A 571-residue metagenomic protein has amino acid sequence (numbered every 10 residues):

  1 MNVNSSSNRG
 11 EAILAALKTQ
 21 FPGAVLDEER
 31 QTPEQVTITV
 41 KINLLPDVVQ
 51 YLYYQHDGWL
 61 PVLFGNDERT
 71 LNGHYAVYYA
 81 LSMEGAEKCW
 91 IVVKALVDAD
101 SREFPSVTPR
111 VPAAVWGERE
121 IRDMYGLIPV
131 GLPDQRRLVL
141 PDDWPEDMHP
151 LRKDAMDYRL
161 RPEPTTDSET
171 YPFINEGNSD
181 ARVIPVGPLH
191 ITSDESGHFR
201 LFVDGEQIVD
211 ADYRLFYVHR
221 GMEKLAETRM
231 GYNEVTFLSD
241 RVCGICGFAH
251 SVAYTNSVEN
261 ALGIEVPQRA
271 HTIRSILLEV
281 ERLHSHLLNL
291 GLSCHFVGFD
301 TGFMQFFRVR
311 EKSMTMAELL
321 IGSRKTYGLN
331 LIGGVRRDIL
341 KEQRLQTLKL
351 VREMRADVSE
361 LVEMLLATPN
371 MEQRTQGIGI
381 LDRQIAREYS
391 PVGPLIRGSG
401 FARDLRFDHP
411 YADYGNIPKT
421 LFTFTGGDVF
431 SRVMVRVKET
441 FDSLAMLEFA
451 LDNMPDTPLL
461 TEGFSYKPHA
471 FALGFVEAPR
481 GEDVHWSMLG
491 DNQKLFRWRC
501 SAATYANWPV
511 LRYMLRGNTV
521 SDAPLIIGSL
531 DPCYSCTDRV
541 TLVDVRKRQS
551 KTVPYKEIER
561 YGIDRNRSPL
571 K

Functional and structural regions predicted by a protein language model:
M1-D210, A367, M371-Q373, R387 (+2 more regions): Terminal low-complexity/charged segments
I42-L45, P112, L138-K571: Metal/cofactor-centered catalytic core regions of large enzymes
